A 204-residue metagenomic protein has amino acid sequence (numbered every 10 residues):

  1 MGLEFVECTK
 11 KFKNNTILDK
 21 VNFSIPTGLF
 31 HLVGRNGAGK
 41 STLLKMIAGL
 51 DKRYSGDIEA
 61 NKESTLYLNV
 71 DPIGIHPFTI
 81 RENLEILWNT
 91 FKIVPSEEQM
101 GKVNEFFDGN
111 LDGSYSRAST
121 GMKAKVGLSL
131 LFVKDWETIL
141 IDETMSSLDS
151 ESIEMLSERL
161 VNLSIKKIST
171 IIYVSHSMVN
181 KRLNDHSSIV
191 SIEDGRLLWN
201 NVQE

Functional and structural regions predicted by a protein language model:
L3-F5, I17-K20: Conserved structural motif at the start of ABC-family nucleotide-binding domains
F30, S41-L50: Short, conserved post-Walker A segment of ABC-type ATPase nucleotide-binding domains
N36, D142, D149: ABC-family nucleotide-binding domains
A48-N89: ABC ATPase nucleotide-binding domain signature region
G101-S119, D135: Conserved ABC nucleotide-binding domain
L128: Hydrophobic anchor residue at the start of the ABC signature
I168-H176: Conserved H-loop
